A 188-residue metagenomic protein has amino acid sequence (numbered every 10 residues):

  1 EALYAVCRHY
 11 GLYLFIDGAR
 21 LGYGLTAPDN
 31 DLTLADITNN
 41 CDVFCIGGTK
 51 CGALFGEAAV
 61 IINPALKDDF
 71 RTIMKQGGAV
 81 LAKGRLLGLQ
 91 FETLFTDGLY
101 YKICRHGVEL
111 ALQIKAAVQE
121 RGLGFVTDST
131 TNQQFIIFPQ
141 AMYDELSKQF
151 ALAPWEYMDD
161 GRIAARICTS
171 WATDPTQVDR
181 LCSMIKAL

Functional and structural regions predicted by a protein language model:
E1-A27: Catalytic PLP-binding core of fold-type I/II PLP enzymes
E1-A5, H9, L32, D36 (+5 more regions): Alpha-helical scaffolding segments of alpha/beta enzyme cores, especially the outer helices of TIM-barrel or partial
L14-G18, F44-G47, T127, P154: General beta-strand structural signal in soluble alpha/beta enzymes
R20-G22, K50, W171-T173: Active-site-proximal loop/turn and secondary-structure-junction residues that shape catalytic pockets, frequently
A27, D31-T131: Active-site C-terminal subdomain of aminotransferase-like
T38-C51, L152-E156, S183-L188: Short, basic, helix/turn surface patches
L112, A116-K186: Conserved C-terminal alpha-helix-loop-beta "cap" of PLP-dependent enzymes that closes/shapes the active-site mouth
